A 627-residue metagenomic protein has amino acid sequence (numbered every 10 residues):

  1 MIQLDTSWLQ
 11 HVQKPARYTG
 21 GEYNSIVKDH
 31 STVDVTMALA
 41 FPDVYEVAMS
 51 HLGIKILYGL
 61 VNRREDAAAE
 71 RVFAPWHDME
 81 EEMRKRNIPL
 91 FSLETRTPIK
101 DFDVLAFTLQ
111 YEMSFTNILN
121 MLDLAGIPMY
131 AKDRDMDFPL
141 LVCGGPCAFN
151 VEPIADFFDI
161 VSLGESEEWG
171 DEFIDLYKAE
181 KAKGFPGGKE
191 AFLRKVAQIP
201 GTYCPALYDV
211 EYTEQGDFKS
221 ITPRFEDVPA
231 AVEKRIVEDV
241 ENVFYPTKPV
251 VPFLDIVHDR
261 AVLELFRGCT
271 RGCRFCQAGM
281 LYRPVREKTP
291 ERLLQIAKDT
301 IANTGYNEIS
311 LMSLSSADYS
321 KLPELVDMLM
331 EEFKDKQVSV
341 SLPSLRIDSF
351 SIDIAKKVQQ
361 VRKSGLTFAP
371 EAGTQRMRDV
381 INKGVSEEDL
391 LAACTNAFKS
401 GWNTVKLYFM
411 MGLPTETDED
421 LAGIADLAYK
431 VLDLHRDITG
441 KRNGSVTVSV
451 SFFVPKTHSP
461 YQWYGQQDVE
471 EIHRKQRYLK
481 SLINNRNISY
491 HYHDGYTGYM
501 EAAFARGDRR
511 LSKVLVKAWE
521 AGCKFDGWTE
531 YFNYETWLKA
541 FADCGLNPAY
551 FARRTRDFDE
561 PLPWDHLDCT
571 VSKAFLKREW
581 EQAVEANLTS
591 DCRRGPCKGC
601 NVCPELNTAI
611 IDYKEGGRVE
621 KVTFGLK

Functional and structural regions predicted by a protein language model:
M1-P15, R64, P604: Helix-enriched interaction subdomains in cytosolic or periplasmic regions, typified by TIR/SEFIR signaling/NADase cores
S7-A38, Y45-E46, P205, E211-V262 (+3 more regions): N-terminal [4Fe-4S]-dependent radical SAM core
M37-D43, Y58-V61, V250-F275, I301 (+2 more regions): N-terminal pre-triad scaffold of radical SAM enzymes
L39-A40, M113, D299-K406, M410-T447 (+1 more regions): Conserved SAM/AdoMet-binding glycine-rich loop
H51, D255-E291, G599-G616: Canonical Radical SAM [4Fe-4S] cluster-binding loop centered on the CxxxCxxC motif and its immediate flanking residues
A74-P223, P460-R509, V516-Y531: Glycine-rich beta-alpha loop elements in corrinoid/cobalamin-binding modules across cobalamin-dependent enzymes
F192-C204, L314-Y319, P343-F350, G412 (+4 more regions): A glycine-rich phosphate-binding loop feature that marks nucleotide/adenosyl-phosphate handling sites
C276, R556-L626: Cysteine-cluster motifs in flexible loop/terminal segments that predominantly coordinate metals
